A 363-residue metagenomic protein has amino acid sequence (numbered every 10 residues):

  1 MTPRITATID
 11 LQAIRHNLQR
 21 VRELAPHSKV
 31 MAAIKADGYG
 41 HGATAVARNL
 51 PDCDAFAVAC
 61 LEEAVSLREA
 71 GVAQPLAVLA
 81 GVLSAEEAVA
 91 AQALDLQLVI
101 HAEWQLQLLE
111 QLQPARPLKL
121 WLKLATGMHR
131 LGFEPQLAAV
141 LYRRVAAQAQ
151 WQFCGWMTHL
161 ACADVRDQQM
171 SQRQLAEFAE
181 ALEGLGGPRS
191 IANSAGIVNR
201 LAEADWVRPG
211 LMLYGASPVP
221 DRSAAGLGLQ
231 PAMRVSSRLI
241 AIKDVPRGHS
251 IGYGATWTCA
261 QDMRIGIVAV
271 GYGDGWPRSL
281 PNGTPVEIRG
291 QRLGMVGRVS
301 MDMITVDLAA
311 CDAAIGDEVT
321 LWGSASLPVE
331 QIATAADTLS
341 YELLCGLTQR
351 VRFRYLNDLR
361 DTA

Functional and structural regions predicted by a protein language model:
T2-R15, Q19, D37, E63 (+4 more regions): Active-site anion/phosphate-binding pocket segments in diverse small-molecule metabolic enzymes
I5-T8, A13-H16, S28-S190: Active-site-proximal beta-alpha core segment in soluble small-molecule metabolic enzymes
L24: Conserved PLP-enzyme active-site core in the AAT-like
